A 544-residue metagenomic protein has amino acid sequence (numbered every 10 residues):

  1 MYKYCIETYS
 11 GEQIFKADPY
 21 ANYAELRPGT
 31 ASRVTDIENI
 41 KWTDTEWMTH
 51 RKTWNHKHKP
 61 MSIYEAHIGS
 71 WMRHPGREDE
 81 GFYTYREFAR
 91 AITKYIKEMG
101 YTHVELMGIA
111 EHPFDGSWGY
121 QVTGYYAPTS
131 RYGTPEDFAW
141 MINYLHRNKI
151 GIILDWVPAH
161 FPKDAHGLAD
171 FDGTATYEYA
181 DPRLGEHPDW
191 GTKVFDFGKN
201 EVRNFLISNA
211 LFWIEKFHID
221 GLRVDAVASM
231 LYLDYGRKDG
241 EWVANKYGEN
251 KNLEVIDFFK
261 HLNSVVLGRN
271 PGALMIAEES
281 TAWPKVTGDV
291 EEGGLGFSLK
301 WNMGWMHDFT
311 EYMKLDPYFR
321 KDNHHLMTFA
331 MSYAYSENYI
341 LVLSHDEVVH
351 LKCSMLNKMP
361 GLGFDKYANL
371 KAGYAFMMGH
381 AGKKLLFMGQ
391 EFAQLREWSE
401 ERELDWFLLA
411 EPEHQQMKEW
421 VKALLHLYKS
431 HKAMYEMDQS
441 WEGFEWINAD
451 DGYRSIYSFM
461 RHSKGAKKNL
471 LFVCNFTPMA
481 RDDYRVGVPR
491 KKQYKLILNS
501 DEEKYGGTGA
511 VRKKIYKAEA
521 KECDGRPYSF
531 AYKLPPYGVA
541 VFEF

Functional and structural regions predicted by a protein language model:
M1-Y64, S70-R77, E87, T508-I515: The feature marks proteins involved in alpha-glucan
E25, M48-H58, H67-N250, Y516: Substrate-binding/active-site clefts of carbohydrate-active enzymes
P28, H218-D220, Y235-E403, L408 (+2 more regions): Conserved alpha/beta catalytic core and glycan-binding cleft of carbohydrate-active enzymes
N55-K59, E98, S332-Y335, K464-G465 (+1 more regions): Extracellular/periplasmic catalytic domains that process cell-envelope and extracellular macromolecules
E413-M434: Catalytic cores of secreted or luminal carbohydrate-active enzymes
S500-E522: Acidic, Ser/Thr/Pro-rich beta/coil linker or hinge segments at domain junctions
K514-F544: C-terminal beta-strand-rich structural cap/linker in extracellular carbohydrate-active enzymes
